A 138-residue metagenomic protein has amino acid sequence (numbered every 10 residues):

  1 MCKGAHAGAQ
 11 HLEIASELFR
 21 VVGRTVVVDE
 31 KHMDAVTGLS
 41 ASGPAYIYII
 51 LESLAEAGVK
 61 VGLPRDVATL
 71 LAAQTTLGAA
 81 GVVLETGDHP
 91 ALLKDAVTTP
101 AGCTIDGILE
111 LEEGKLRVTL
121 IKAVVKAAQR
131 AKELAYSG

Functional and structural regions predicted by a protein language model:
M1-A35, Y48-E85, R130: Internal alpha-helical scaffold of NAD(P)-dependent oxidoreductase catalytic cores
H32-G38, P90-D95: Short pre-catalytic strand/loop immediately N-terminal to key active-site residues, enriched for Gly-Thr
G43: Aromatic-residue-lined binding/catalytic grooves and analogous aromatic/hydrophobic interfacial grooves in multimeric
I47-Y48, T98: Short, contiguous hydrophobic alpha-helices characteristic of membrane insertion segments
A73-G138: NAD(P)-dependent Rossmann-like dehydrogenase/reductase catalytic/cofactor-binding core
